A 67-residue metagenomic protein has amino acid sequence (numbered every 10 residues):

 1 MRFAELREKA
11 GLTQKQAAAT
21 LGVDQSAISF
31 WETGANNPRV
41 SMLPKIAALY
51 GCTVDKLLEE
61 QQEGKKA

Functional and structural regions predicted by a protein language model:
R2-T20, K45: Short basic helix-loop element that most often maps to the first helix and adjoining turn of HTH DNA-binding modules
E5, K9, F30, A48 (+1 more regions): Short, charged recognition helix plus adjacent turn of helix-turn-helix-like nucleic-acid-binding domains
T13, T33, T53: Ser/Thr-centric signal marking residues that sit in or immediately flank functional binding/regulatory motifs
T13-K15, D24, E60-Q61: Intrinsically disordered, low-complexity regions enriched in polar/acidic and amide residues
G22, S41-K56: DNA major-groove recognition helix of helix-turn-helix/homeodomain DNA-binding modules
G22-P38: Recognition helix of helix-turn-helix/homeodomain-like DNA-binding domains that insert into the DNA major groove
A35-A48, G64-K66: Short, basic-rich loop-to-helix N-cap that marks the start of a DNA-contacting helix
